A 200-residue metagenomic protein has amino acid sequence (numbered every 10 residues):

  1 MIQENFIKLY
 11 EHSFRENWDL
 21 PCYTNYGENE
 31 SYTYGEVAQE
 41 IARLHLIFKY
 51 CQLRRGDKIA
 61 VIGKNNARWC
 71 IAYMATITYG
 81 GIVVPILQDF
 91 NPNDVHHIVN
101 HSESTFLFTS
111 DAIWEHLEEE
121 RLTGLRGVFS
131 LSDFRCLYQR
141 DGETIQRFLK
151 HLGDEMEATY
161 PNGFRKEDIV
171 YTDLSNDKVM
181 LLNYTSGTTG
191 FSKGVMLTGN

Functional and structural regions predicted by a protein language model:
M1-C22, Q39: A short N-terminal helical cap/helix-turn-helix that marks the beginning of AMP-binding/adenylate-forming
W18-D19, R147-Y184, F191: Conserved pre-ATP/AMP-binding loop-to-beta segment of ANL
C22-N66, C70, M74, N91-H96 (+1 more regions): Conserved AMP-binding/adenylate-forming core of the ANL superfamily
A42-L46, N100-E103, A112, G190: Solvent-exposed alpha-helix faces
C51, T78-E157: Structural core segment of the AMP-binding/adenylate-forming
G56, G187-G194: Conserved phosphate-binding and hydrolysis motifs of nucleotide-dependent enzymes
D57, G81, D177-K178: Surface-exposed loop/turn positions
I59, T76, L107, V179 (+1 more regions): Conserved S/T- and glycine-rich ATP-binding loop of Class I adenylate-forming
